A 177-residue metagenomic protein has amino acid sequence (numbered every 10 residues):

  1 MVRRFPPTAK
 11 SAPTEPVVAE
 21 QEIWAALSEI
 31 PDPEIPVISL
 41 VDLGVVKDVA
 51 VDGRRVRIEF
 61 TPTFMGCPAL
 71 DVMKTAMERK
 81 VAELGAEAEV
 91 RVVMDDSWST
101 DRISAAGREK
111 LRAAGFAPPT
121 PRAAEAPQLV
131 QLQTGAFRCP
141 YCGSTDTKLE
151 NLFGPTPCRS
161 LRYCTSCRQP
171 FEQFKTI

Functional and structural regions predicted by a protein language model:
M1-I177: Domain-level signature for proteins that mediate thiol-based redox and metal-cofactor handling
